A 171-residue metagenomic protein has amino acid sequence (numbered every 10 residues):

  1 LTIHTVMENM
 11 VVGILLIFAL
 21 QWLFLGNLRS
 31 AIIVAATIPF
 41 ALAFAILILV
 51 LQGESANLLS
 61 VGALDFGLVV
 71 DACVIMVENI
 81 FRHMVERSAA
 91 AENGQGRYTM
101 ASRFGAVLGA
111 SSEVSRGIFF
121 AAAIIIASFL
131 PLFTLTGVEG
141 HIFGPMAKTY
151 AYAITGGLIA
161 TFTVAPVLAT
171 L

Functional and structural regions predicted by a protein language model:
L1-L171: Hydrophobic regular secondary-structure detector
